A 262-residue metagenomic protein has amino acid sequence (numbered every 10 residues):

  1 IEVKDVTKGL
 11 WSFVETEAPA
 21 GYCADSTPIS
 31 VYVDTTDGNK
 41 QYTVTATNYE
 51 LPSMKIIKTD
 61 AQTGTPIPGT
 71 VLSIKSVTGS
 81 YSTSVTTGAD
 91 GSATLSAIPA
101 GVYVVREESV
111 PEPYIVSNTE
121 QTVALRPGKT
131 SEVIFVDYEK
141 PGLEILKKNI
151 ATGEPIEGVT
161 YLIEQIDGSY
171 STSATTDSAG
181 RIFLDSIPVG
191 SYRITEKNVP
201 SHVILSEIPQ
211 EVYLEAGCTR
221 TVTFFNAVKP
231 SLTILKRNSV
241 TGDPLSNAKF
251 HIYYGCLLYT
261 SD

Functional and structural regions predicted by a protein language model:
E2-S12, T94-V104, F183-R193: Short Pro-Gly-centered beta-turn/loop motif in secreted/extracellular proteins
T16-A18, T59, E108-V110, K148 (+2 more regions): Beta-strand-rich extracellular modules
A18-T45, V110-I134, Y138, V199-T223: Structured interaction patches on ligand/partner-binding surfaces of diverse proteins
M54-D60, L72, L143-N149, Y161 (+3 more regions): A short, amphipathic beta-strand motif
T63-P68, T152-P155, T241-S246: A short beta-turn/strand-edge loop motif at beta-sheet boundaries
P68-L72, G101-Y103, E157-Y161, G190-Y192 (+1 more regions): Short beta-strand/loop motifs in extracellular/secreted proteins, especially within beta-sandwich accessory domains
T87-S92, T176-R181: Short, solvent-exposed loop/turn segments in extracellular or other extracytoplasmic domains
Y259-D262: Conserved small/polar residues in nucleotide/adenosyl-binding loops
